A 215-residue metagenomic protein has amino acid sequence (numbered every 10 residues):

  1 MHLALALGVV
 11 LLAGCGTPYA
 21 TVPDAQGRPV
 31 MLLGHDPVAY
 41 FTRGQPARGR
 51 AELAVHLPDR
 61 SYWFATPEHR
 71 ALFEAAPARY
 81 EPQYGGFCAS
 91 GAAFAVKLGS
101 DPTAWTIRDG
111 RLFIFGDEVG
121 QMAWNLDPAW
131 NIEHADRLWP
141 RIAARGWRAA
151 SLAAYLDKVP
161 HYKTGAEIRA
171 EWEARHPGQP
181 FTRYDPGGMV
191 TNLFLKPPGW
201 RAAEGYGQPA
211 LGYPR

Functional and structural regions predicted by a protein language model:
H2-A13: Bacterial N-terminal signal peptides
C15-P58, R79-R215: Intrinsically disordered, low-complexity terminal tails and linkers in eukaryotic proteins, enriched in charged/polar
S61, P67-R70: Extracytoplasmic/secreted envelope proteins and their assembly/folding machinery, especially bacterial periplasmic
T66-P67, E118: Alpha-helix N-capping/helix-start residues
